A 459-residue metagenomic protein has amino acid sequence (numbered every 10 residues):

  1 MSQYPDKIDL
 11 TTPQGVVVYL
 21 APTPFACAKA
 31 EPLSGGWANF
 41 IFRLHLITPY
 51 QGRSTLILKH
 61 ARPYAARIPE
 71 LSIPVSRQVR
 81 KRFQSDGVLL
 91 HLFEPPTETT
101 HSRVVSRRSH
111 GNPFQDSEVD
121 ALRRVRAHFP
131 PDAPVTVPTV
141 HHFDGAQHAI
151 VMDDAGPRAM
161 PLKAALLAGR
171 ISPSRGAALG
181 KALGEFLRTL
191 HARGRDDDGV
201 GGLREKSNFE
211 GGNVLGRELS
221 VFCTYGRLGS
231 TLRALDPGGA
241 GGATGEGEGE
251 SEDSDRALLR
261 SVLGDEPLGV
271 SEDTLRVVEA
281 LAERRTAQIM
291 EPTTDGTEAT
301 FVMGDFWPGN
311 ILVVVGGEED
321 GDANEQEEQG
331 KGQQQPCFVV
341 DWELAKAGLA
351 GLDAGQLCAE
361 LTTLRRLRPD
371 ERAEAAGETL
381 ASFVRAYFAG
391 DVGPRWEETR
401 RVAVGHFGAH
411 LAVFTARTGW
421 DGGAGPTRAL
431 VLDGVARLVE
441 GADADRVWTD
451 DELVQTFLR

Functional and structural regions predicted by a protein language model:
M1-H148, T300, V314-C337, Q455-R459: Conserved NTP-binding catalytic cores of kinases and kinase-like/nucleotidyltransferase enzymes across multiple kinase
D120, G351-V392, G408-L430: Active-site activation/catalytic loop segments of kinase-like enzymes and analogous catalytic loops in related
T139-L179: Conserved structural core of kinase catalytic domains
L162-G211: Conserved kinase catalytic-core helix
A192-R195, G202-I289, T415: Active-site catalytic-loop/activation-segment of kinase and kinase-like phosphoryl-transfer enzymes
T244, R372, P394, H406-R459: ATP/Mg2+ or Mg2+-diphosphate-binding catalytic cores that bind nucleotide phosphates or diphosphates via glycine-rich
E298-G304, P308: Catalytic-loop of the protein kinase fold
V340-A345: Activation of the activation-loop gatekeeper triad in protein kinase-fold domains
